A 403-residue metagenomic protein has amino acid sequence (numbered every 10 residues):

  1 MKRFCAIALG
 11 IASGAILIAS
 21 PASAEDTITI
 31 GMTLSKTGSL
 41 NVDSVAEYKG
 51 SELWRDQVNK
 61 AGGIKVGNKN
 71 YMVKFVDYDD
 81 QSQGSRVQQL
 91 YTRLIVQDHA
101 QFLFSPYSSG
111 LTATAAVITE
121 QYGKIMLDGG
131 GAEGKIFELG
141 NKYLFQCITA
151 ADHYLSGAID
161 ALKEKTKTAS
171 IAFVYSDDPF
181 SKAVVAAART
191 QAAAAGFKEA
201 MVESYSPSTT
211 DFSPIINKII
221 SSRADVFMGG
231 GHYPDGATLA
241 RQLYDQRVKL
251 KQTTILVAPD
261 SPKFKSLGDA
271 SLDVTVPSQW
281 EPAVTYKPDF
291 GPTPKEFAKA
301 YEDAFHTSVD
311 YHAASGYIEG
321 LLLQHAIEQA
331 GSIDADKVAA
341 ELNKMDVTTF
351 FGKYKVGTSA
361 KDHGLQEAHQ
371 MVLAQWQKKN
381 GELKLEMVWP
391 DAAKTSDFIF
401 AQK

Functional and structural regions predicted by a protein language model:
A8-L17: Bacterial N-terminal signal peptides
L17-A24: Sec/Tat signal peptide C-region and signal peptidase I cleavage site
T29, V42-K49, A61-E138, C147 (+1 more regions): Beta-alpha junction/loop-to-helix N-cap segments that form part of ligand/metal-binding clefts
G31-W54, Y78-G84, Y107-S108, V174-A183 (+3 more regions): Extracytoplasmic "Venus flytrap"
V87, C147-S170, T210-S213, G236 (+4 more regions): Hydrophobic alpha-helical segments within soluble ligand-binding/sensing domains
H99-V202, K249-P277: Extracytoplasmic ligand/sensor domains, especially the bilobed periplasmic-binding protein
L243-Y317, E328-Q329, E386-K403: Extracellular/periplasmic periplasmic-binding protein-like sensory domains
A300-A313, Q324-E386: Segments of small-molecule ligand-sensing domains
